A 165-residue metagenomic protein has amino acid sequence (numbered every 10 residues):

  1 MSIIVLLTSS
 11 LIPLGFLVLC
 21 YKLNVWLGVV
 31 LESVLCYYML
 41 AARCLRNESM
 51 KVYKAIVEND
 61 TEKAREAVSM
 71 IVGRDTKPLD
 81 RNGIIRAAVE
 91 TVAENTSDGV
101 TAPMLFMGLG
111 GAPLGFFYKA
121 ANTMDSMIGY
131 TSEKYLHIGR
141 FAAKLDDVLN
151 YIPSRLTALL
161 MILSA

Functional and structural regions predicted by a protein language model:
M1-F116, A121, G129-A165: Hydrophobic alpha-helical transmembrane segments
S126: Glycine-rich phosphate/dinucleotide-binding loop and adjoining beta-alpha-beta core of small-molecule
